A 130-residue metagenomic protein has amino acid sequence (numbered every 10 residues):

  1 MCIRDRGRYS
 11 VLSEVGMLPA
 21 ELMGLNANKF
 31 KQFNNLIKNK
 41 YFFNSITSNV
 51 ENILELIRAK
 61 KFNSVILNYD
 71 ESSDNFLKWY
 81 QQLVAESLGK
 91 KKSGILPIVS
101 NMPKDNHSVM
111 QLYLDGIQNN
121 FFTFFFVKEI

Functional and structural regions predicted by a protein language model:
R4-T123: Active-site phosphate/pyrophosphate-binding segments
